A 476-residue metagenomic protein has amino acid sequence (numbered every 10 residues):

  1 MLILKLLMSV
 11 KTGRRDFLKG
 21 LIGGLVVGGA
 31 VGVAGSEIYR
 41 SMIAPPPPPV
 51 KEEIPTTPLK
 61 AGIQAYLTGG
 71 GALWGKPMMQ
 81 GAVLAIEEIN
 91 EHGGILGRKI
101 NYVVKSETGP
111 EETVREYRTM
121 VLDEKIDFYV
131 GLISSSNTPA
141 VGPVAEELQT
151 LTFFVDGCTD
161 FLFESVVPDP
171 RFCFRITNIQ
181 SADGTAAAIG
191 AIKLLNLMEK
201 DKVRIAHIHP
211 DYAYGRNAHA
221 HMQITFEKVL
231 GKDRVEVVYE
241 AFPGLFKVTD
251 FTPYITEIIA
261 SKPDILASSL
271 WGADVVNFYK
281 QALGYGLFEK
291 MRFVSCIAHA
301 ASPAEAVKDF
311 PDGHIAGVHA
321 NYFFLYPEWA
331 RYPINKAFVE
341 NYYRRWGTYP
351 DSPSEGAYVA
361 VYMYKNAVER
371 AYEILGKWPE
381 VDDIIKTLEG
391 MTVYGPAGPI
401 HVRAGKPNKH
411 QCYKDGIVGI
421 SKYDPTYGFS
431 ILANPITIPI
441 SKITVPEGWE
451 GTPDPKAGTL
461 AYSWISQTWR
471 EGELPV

Functional and structural regions predicted by a protein language model:
M1-G13: N-terminal secretory signal peptides
R14-V26: N-terminal export leaders
P58, L73-Q80, G93-S165, I176 (+2 more regions): Beta-alpha junction/loop-to-helix N-cap segments that form part of ligand/metal-binding clefts
G62-G81, K105-E111, I133-S134, I208-N217 (+2 more regions): Extracytoplasmic "Venus flytrap"
E124-I133, F153-V155, A206-I208, K262-G272 (+3 more regions): Periplasmic-binding protein-like
T159, A282-Y358, R370-L375, S430-G472: Extracellular/periplasmic periplasmic-binding protein-like sensory domains
D160-F161, D169-Y285, W329-A330: Extracellular/periplasmic Venus flytrap/periplasmic-binding protein
N341-S354, K365-P439, I443-V445, V476: Segments of small-molecule ligand-sensing domains
